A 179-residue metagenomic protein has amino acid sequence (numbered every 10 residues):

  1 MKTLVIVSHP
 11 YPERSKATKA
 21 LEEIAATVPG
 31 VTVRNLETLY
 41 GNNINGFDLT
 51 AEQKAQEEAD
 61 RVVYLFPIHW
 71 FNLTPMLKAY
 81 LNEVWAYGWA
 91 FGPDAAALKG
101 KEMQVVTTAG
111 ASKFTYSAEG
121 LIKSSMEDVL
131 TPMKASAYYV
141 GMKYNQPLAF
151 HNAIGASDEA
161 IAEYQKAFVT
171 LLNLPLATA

Functional and structural regions predicted by a protein language model:
M1-F91, K166-A179: N-terminal beta1-alpha1-beta2 submodule of the flavodoxin-like/Rossmannoid cofactor-binding fold
K2-L4, T32, E102-Q104, N145-Q146: A structural signal for isolated positions on well-ordered beta-strands in alpha/beta enzyme cores
I6, R34-N35, T115-Y116, Q146-A149: Short beta-strands and strand-loop turn motifs
A17-T18, G46, Y116-A118, E159: Short aromatic-enriched loop/helix-cap "lid" or pocket-rim segments at secondary-structure transitions that line
E22-V28, L130-A179: Glycine-rich phosphate/pyrophosphate-binding loop and the adjoining helix
Y40-N43, K113-S117, A153-A156: A short acidic, helix-capping loop that chelates divalent metal ions and anchors anionic groups
F47, L121-S125, E159-E163: Alpha-helix N-cap and loop-to-helix initiation/capping positions
A97-N145: Short, glycine-/small-residue-rich phosphate/pyrophosphate-handling segment
